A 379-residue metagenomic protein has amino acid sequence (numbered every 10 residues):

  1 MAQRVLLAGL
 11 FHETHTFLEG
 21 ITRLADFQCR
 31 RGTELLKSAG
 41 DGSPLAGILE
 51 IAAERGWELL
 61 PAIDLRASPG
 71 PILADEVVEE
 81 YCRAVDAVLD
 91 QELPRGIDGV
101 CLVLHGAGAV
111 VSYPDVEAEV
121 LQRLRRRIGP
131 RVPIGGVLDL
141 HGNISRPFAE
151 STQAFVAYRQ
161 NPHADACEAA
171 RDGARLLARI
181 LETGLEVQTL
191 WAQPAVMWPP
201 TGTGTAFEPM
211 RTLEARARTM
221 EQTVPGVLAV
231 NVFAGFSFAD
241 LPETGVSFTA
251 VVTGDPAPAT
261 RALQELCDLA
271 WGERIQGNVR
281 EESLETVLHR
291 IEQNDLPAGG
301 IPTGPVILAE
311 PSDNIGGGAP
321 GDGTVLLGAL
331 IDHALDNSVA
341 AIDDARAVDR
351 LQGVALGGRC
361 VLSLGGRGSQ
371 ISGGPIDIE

Functional and structural regions predicted by a protein language model:
A2-E54: N-terminal amphipathic/basic leader segments beginning at the initiator methionine
V5, T201-E379: Hard-cation-handling environments
L6, F11-E13, F27-Q28, P71-E79 (+4 more regions): Active-site histidine-anchored catalytic micro-motif
Q28-R31, P61-I72, V103-H105, L266-E273: Gly-rich Lys/Arg/Thr-decorated short loops/hinges at beta-loop-alpha junctions or inter-strand turns that position
L36-P44, R66-V77, Y81, A109-V116 (+7 more regions): Catalytic cores of large soluble enzymes that bind and process phosphate-bearing ligands
L45-I48, C82-G96, V287-Q293: Short, charged beta->alpha transition segments
E50-L89: Low-complexity, highly charged intrinsically disordered N-terminal segments that act as targeting/localization
A170, A178-R218: Conserved anion/nucleotide-ligand pocket segment
